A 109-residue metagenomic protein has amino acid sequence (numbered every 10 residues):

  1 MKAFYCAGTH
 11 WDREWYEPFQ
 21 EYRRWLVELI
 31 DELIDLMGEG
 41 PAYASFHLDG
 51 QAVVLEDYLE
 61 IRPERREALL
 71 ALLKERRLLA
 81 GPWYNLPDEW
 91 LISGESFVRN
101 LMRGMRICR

Functional and structural regions predicted by a protein language model:
M1-R109: Carbohydrate-active enzymes and regulators
